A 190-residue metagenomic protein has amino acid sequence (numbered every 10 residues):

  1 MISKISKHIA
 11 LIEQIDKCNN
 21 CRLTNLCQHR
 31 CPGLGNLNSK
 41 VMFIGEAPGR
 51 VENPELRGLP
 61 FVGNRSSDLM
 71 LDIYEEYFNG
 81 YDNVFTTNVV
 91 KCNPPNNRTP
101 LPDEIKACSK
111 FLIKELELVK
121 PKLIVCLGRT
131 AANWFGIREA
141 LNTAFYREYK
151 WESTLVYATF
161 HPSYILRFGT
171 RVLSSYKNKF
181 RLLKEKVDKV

Functional and structural regions predicted by a protein language model:
I2-V190: A polyanion-binding, active-site-adjacent surface
